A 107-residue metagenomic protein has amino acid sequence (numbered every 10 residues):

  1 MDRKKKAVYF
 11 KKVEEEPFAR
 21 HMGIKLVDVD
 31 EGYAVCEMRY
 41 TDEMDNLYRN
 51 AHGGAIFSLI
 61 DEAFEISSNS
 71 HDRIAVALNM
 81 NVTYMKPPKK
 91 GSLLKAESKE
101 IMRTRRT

Functional and structural regions predicted by a protein language model:
M1-T107: Terminal targeting signals and extreme-terminal segments of soluble enzymes
